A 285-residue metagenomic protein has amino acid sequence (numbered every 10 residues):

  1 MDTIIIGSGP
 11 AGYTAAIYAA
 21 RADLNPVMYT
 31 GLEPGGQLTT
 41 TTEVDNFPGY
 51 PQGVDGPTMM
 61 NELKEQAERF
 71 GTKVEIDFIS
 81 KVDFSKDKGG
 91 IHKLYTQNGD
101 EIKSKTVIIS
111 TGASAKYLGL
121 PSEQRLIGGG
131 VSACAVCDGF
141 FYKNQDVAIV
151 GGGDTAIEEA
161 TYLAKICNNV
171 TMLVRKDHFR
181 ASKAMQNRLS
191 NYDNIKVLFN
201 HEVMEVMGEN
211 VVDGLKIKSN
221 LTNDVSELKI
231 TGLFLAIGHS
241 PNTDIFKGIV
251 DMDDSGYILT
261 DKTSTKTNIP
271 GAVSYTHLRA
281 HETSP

Functional and structural regions predicted by a protein language model:
M1, S104-K105, N144, I230 (+1 more regions): Active-site acidic short loop of glycosyltransferases
T3-F70, Q145-D146, I157-K183, D253: Beta1-alpha1 glycine-rich phosphate/pyrophosphate-binding loop at the start of Rossmann-like nucleotide-binding domains
G9-P10, E33, A113-A115, D154-T155 (+1 more regions): Residue-level detector of alpha-helix initiation sites
A67-T96, I102-S104, K165-K262: A Rossmann-like FAD-binding core segment of flavoenzymes
D100-K103, S110-N191: Predominantly flavin-linked oxidoreductase catalytic cores and closely associated redox partners
S114, G119, R125-F141, I237-R279: FAD-site-proximal beta/loop scaffold in flavoenzymes
A280-P285: A short, hydrophobic C-terminal helix/tail in secreted or cell-surface proteins
